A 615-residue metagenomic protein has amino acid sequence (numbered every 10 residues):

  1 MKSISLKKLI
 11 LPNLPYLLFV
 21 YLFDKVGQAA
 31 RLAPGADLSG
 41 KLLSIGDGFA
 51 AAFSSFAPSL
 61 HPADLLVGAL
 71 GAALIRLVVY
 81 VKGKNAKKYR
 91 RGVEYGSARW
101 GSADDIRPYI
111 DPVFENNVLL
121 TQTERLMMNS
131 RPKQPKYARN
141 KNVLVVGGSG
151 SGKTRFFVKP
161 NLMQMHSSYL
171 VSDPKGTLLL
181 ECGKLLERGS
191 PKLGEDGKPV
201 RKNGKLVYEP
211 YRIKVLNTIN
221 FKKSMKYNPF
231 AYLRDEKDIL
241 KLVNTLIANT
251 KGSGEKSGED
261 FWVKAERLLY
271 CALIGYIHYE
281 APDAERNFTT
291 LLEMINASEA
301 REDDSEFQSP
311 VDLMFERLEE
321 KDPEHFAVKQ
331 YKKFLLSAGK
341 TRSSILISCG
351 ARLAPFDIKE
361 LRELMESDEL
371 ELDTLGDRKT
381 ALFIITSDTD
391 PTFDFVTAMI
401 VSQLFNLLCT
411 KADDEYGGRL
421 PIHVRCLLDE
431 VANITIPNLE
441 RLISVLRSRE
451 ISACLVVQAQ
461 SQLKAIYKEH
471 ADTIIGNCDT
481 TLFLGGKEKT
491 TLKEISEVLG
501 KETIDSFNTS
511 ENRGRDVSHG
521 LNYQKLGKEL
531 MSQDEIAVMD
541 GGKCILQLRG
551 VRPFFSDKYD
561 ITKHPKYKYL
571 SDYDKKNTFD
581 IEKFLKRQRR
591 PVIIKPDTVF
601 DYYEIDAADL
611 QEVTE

Functional and structural regions predicted by a protein language model:
M1-S151, R155-V158, E195, K501 (+5 more regions): Basic- and hydrophobic-enriched, low-structure N-terminal and domain-boundary segments that flank ATP-binding catalytic
K25, R139-I451, I466, D534-K558 (+2 more regions): P-loop NTPase motor domains
A98, R125, K141-N142, K329 (+5 more regions): General secondary-structure edge motif
F114-L120, F395-S402, I495: Conserved long hydrophobic alpha-helices within structured protein cores
L126-P132, K251-F261, D505-Q524: Low-complexity, polar-biased intrinsically disordered regions enriched in Pro/Ser/Thr/Gly
I443-V445, R449-I545: Conserved ATP-driven motor cores of ASCE-family P-loop NTPases powering translocation/secretion/packaging/pilus
